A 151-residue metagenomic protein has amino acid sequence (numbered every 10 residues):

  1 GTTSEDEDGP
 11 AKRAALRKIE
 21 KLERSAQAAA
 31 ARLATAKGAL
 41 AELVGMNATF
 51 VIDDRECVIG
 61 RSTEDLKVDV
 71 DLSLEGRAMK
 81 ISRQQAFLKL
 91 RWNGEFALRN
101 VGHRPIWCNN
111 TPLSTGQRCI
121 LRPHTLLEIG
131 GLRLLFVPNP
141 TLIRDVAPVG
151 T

Functional and structural regions predicted by a protein language model:
G1-M79, P138-T151: Intrinsically disordered, low-complexity acidic Ser/Thr-rich regulatory segments
V51-G131: Forkhead-associated
G131-N139: Intrinsically disordered, low-complexity glycine/proline-rich and charged
